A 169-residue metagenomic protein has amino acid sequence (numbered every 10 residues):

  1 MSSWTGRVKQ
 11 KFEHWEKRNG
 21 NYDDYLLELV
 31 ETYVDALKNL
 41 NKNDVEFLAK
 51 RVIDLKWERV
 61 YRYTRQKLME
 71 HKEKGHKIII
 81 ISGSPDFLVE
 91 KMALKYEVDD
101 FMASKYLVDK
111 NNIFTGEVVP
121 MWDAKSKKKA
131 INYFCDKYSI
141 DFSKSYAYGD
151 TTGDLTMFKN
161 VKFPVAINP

Functional and structural regions predicted by a protein language model:
M1-Q66, E70: A metal-dependent, Asp-based hydrolase signature
K42-L48, D54-P169: C-terminal cap/substrate-recognition subdomain and adjoining C-terminal extension of metal-dependent phosphatase-like
